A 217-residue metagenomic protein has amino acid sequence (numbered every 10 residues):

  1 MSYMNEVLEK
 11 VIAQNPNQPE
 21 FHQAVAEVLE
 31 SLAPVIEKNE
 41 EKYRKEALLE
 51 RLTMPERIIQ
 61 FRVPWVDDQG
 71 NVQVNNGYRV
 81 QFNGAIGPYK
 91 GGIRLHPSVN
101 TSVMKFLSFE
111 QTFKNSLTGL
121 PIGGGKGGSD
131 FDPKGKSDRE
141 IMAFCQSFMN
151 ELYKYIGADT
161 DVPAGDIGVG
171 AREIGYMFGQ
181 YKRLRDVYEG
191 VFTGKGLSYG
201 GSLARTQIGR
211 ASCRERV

Functional and structural regions predicted by a protein language model:
Y3-Q18: Generic N-terminal amphipathic, Lys/Arg-enriched alpha-helix
P16-L29: Ordered core of a single globular domain
N17, G70, G91, G127 (+1 more regions): Buried hydrophobic positions in well-ordered alpha/beta secondary-structure cores of metabolic enzymes
A24, I58-R62, V66, N76-G84 (+4 more regions): N-terminal low-complexity, Ser/Thr- and acidic-residue-enriched intrinsically disordered segments
E27-E30, I36-K38: Amphipathic alpha-helical
K42-N71: Structured beta-strand/loop patches that form or line metal/cofactor-binding pockets in enzymes
N71-T112: N-terminal cap/recognition module
H96, F113-R214: Glycine/serine-rich phosphate-binding loop and adjoining beta1-alpha1 elements at the start of nucleotide-handling
